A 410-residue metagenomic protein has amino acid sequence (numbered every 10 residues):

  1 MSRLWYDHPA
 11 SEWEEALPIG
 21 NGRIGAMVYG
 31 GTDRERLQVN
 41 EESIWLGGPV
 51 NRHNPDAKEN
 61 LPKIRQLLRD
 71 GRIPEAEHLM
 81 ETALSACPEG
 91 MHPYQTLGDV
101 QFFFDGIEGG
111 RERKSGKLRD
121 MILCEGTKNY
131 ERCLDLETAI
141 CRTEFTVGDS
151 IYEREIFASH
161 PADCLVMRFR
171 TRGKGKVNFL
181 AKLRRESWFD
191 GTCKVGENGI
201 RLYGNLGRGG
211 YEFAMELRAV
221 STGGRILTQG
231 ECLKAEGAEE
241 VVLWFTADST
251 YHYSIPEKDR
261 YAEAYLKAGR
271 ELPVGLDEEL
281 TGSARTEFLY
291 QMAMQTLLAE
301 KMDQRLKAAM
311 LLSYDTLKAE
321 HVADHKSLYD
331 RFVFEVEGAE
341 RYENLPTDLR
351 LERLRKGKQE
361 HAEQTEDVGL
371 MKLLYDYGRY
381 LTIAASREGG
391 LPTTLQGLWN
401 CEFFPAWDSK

Functional and structural regions predicted by a protein language model:
M1-K410: Aromatic-residue-lined binding/catalytic grooves and analogous aromatic/hydrophobic interfacial grooves in multimeric
